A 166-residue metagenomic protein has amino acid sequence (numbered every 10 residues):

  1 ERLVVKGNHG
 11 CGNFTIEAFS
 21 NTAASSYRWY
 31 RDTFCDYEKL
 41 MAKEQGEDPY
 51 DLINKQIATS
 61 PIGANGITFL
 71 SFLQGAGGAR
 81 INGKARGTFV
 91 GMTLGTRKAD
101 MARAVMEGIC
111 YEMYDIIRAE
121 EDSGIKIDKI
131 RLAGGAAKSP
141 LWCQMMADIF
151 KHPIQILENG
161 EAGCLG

Functional and structural regions predicted by a protein language model:
E1, E161-G166: Short, intrinsically disordered, charge-balanced linker/junction segments flanking boundaries in proteins
E1-C11, N21-T22, E38, E44-K55 (+2 more regions): ATP-dependent carbohydrate kinase catalytic cores
E1-K43, G63-V90: Glycine-rich phosphate-binding loop of actin/hexokinase-like ATP-binding domains
I16, K55-I57: Generic recognition of flexible, low-complexity loop/linker segments
S25-T33, L52-K55, T68, D115 (+2 more regions): Alpha-helical scaffold segments in soluble metabolic enzymes
T59-G163: Activation-segment/catalytic-loop signature of the eukaryotic protein kinase fold
